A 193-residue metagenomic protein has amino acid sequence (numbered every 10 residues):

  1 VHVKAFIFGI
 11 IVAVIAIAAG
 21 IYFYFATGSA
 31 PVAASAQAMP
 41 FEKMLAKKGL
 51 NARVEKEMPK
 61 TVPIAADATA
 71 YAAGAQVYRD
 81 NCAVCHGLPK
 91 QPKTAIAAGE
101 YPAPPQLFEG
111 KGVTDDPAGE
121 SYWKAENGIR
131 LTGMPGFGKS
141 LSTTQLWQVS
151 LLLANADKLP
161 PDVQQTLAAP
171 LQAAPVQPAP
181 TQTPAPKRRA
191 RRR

Functional and structural regions predicted by a protein language model:
H2-A72, I96, D116-E120, F137-L152 (+2 more regions): Periplasmic c-type cytochrome electron-transfer domains
P63, Q106-L107, G133-G136: Conserved beta-strand positions that form and line the central face of beta-propeller blades
T69, A75-P102, N127-G136, A156-P161: Periplasmic/extracellular electron-transfer cofactor-ligation site, primarily the c-type cytochrome heme-c attachment
P102-P104, T144: Extracytoplasmic
E109-E126, G133: Glycine-rich active-site/cofactor-binding loop and its immediate structural neighborhood
P161-Q172: Short, flexible loop/turn segments with low-complexity composition
R191-R193: Short, solvent-exposed mixed-charge patches
